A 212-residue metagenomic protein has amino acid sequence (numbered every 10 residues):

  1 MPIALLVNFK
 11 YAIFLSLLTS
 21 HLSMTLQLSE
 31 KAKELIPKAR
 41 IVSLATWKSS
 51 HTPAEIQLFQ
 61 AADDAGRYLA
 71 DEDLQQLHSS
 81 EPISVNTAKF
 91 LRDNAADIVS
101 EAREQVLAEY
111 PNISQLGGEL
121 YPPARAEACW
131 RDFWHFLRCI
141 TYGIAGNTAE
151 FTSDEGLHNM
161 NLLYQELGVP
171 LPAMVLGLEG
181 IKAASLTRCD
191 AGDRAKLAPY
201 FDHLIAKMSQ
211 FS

Functional and structural regions predicted by a protein language model:
S23-Q165, V169, A173-V175, L186-S212: Core of compact, soluble alpha-helical bundle domains
I181: Conserved phosphate-interacting/catalytic interface
